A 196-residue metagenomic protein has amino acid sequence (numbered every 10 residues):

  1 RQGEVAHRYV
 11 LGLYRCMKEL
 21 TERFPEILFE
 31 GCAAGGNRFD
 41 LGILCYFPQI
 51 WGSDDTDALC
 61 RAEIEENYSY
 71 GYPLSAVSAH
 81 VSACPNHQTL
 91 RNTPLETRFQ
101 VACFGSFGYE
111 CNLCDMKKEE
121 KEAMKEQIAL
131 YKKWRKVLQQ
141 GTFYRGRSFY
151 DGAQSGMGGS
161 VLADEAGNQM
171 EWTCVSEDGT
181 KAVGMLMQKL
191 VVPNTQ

Functional and structural regions predicted by a protein language model:
R1: Active-site groove signature of glycoside hydrolases
H7-D115: Glycan-recognition surfaces
Y14-T21, K125-I128, K132, M185: Generic hydrophobic alpha-helical scaffold/packing signal
E22, L95, M124, E177-D178: A broadly tuned, weak detector of single residues within folded domains
N92-T93, T97, S106, K117 (+2 more regions): Intrinsic structural disorder
E96-D151: Catalytic cores of secreted or luminal carbohydrate-active enzymes
S155-Q196: Carbohydrate-binding surface patches
